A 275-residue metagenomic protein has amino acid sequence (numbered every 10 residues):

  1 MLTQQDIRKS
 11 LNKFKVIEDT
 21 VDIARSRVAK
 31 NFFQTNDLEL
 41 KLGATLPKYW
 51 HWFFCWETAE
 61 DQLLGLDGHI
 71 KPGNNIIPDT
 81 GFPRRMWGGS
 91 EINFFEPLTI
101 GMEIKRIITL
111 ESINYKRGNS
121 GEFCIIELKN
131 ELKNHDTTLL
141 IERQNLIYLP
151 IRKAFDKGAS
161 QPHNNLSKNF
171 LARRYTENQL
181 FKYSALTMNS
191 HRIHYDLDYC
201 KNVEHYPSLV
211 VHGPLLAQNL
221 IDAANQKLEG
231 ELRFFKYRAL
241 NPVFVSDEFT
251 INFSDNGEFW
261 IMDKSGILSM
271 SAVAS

Functional and structural regions predicted by a protein language model:
M1-E103: Hydrophobic, proline/glycine-rich low-complexity stretches
L2-K15, W87-Y175, V243-V245, T250-S275: HotDog/MaoC-like acyl-thioester-processing domains
L2-T45, A159-L216, A223-Q226: A contiguous, surface-exposed recognition patch within enzymatic or periplasmic domains that forms
S10, W50-W52, W56, W87 (+6 more regions): Tryptophan-centered motif/residue detector
P47-W50, D67-P78, E127, I151-F170 (+1 more regions): Charged, low-complexity, helix/coiled-coil-prone segments
R84-R85, S90, N145-I147, N178-S184 (+4 more regions): Flexible, active-site-adjacent loop/turn segments at secondary-structure boundaries
C200-N256, I261-V273: Catalytic-pocket segment enriched in acidic/His residues
